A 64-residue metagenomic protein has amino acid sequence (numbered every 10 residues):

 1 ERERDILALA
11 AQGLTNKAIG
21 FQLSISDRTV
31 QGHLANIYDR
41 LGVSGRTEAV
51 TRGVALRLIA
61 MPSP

Functional and structural regions predicted by a protein language model:
E1-A35, R40, A55-L56, M61-P64: Helix-turn-helix DNA-binding segment
S44-R57: Short, basic, alpha-helical segments at the C-terminal edge of helix-turn-helix-like DNA-binding modules
